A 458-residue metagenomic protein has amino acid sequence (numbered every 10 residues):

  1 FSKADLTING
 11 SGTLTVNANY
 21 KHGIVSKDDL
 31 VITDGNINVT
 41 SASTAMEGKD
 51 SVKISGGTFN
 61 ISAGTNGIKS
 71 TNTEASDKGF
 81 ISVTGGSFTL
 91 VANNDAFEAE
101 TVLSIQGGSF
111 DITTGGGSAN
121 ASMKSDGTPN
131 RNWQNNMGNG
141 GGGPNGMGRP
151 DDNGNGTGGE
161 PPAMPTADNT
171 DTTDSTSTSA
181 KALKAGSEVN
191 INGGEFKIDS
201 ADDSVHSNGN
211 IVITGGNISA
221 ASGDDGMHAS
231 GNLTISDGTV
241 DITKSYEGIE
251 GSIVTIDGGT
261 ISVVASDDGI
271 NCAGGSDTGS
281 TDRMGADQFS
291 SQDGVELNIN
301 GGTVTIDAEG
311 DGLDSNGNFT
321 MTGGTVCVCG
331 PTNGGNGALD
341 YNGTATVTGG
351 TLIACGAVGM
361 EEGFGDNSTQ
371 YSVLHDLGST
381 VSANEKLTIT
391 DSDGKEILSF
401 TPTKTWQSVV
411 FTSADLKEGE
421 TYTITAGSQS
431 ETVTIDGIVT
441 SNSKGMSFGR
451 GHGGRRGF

Functional and structural regions predicted by a protein language model:
F1-F458: A composition-driven surface/loop motif
